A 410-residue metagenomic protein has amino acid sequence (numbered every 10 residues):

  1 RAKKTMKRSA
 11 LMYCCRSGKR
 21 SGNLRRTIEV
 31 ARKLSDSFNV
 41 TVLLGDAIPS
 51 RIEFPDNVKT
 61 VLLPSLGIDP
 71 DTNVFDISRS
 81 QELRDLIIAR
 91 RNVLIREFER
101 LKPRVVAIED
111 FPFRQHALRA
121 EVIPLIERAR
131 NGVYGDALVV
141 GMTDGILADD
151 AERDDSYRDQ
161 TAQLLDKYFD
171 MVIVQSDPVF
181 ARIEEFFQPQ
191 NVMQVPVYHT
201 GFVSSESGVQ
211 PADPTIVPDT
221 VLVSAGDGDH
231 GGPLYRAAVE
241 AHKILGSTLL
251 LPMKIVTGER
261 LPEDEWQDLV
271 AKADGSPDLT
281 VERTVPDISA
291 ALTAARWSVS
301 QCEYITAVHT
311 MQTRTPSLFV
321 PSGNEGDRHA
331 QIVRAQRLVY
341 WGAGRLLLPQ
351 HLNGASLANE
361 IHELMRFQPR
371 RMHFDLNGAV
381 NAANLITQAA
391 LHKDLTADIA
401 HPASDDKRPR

Functional and structural regions predicted by a protein language model:
K7-C15, K33-D85, A89-R91, R96 (+2 more regions): Conserved nucleotide-sugar phosphate-binding/catalytic loop shared by glycosyltransferases and other
C14-I28, G231-P233: A short, glycine/small-residue-rich beta-strand->loop->alpha-helix junction that serves as a flexible
A31, F187-Q188, F202-W297, I332 (+1 more regions): Donor-nucleotide binding loops and adjacent catalytic segments primarily of GT-B fold Leloir glycosyltransferases
D46, D287-V333: A donor-sugar binding/catalytic signature common to diverse glycosyltransferases and related nucleotide-sugar
I95-D166: Conserved nucleotide-sugar donor-interacting segment of glycosyltransferase catalytic cores, predominantly GT-B
T143-G232, G258-E263: A nucleotide-sugar donor-handling region in carbohydrate enzymes
Q312-E363: Nucleotide-sugar donor-binding patch of glycosyltransferase catalytic domains
N359-R410: C-terminal amphipathic helix plus adjacent low-complexity, charged tail appended to glycosyltransferase catalytic
